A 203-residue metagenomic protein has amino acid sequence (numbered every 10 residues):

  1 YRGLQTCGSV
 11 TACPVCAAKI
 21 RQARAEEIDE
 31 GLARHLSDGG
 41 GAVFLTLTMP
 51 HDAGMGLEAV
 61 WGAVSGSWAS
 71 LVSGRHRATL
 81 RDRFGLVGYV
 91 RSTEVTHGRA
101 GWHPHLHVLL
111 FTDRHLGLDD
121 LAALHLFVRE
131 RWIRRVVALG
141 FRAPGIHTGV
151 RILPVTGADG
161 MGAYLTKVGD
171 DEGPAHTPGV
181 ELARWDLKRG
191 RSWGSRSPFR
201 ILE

Functional and structural regions predicted by a protein language model:
Y1-Q5: Short, intrinsically disordered, charge-biased short linear motifs at domain edges
T6-V10: Short metal-coordination and nucleic-acid-contact micro-motifs, chiefly zinc-binding Cys/His arrays
T11-L106, L110-E203: Catalytic residues for metal-mediated phosphoryl-transfer on nucleic acids/nucleotides
